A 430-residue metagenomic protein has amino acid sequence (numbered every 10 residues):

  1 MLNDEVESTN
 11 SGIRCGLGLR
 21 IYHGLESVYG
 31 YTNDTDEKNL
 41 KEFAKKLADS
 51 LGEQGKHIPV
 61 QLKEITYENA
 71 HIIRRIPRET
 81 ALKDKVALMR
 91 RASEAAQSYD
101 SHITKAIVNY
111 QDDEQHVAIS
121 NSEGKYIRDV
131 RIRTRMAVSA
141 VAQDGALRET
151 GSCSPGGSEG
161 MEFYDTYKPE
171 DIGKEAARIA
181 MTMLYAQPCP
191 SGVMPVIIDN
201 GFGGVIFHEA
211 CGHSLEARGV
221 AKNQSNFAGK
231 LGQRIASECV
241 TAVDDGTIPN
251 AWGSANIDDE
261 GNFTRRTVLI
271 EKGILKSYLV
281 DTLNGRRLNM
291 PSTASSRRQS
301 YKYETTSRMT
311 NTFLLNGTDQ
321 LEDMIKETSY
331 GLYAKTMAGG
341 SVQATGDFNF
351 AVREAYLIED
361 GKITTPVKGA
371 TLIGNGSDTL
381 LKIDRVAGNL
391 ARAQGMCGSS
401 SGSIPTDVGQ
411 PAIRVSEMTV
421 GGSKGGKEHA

Functional and structural regions predicted by a protein language model:
M1-A430: N-terminal small-residue-enriched
